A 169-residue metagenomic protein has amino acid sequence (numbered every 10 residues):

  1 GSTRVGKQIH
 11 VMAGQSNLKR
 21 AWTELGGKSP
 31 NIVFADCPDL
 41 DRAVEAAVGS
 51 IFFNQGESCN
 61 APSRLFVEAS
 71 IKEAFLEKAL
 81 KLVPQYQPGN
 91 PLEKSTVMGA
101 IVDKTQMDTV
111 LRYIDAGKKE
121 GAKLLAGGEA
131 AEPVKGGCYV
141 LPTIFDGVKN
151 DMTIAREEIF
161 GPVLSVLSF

Functional and structural regions predicted by a protein language model:
S2-K149, S168-F169: ALDH superfamily catalytic-core signature
C59, E158-I159: A structural signal for short secondary-structure junctions
T153-E157: Extended hydrophobic-aromatic, low-complexity segments
P162: Glycine-rich nucleotide-phosphate-binding loops and adjacent flexible coil segments
